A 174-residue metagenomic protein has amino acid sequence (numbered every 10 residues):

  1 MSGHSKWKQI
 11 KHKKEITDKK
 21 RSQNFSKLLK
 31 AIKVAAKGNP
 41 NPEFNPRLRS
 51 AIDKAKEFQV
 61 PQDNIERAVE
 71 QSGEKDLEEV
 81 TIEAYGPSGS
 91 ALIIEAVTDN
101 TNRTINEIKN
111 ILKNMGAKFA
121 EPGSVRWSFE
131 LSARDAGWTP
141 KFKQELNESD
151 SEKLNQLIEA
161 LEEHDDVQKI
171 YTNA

Functional and structural regions predicted by a protein language model:
M1-T139, A174: N-terminal cationic and glycine-rich segments that engage phosphates or anionic surfaces
F119-A120, R126-A174: Positively charged, low-complexity, intrinsically disordered RNA-binding extensions
